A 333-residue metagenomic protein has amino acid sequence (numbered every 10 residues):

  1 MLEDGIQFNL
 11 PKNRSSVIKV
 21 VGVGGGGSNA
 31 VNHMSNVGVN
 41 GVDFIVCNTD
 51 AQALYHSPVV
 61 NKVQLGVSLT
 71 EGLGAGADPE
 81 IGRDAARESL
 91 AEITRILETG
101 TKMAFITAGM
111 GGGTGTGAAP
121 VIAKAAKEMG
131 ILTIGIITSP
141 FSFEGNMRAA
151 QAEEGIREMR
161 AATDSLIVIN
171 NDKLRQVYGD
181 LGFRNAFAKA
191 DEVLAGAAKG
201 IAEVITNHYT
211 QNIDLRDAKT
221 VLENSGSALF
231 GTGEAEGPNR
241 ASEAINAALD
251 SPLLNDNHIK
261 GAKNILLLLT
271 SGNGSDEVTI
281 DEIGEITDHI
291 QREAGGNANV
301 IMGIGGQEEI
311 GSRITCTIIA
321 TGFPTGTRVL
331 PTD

Functional and structural regions predicted by a protein language model:
M1-D333: Tubulin/FtsZ superfamily GTPase core signature
